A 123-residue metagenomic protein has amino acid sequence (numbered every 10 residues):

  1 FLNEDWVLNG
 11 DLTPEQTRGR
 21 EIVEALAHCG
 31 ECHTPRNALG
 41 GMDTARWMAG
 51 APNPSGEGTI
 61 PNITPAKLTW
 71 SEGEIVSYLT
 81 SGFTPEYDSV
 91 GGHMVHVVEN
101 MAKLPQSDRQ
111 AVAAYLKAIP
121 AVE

Functional and structural regions predicted by a protein language model:
F1-A25, E123: Electrostatic cytochrome c docking/interface patches
L2, G92-V97: Short glycine/proline-rich turn/loop motifs
R18, N62, H93: Conserved beta-strand positions that form and line the central face of beta-propeller blades
G19, L26-R36, V112, L116: The canonical Cys-X-X-Cys-His
V23, H33, T80-F83, P120: Protein kinase-like catalytic domain
A27, W47-E86, V97-Q110: Electron-transfer interface patches adjacent to heme c in soluble/periplasmic c-type cytochromes and di-/multiheme
N37-A49: Small/polar (Gly/Ser/Thr/Ala-rich) solvent-exposed segments that form structured loops/beta-strands/short helices used
Y87-G91: Active-site-adjacent bridging/hinge elements
